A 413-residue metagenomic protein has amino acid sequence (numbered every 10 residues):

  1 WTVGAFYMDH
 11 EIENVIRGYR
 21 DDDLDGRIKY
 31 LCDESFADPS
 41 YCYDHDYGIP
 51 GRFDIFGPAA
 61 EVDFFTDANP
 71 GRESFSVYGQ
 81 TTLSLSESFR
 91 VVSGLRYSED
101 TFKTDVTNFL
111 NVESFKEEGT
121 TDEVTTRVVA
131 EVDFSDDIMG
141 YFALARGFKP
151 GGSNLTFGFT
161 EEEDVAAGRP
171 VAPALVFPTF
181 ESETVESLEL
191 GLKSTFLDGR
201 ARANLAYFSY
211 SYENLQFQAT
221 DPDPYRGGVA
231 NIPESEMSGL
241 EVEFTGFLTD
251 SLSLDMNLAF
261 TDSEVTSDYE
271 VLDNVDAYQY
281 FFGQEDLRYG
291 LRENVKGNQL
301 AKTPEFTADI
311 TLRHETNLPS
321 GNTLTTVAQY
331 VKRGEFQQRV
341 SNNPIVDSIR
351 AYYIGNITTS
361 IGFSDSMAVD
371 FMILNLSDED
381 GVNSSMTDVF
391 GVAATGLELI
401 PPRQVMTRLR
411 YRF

Functional and structural regions predicted by a protein language model:
W1, S88-V91, D137-G140, D198-A203 (+4 more regions): Repeated loop/turn-to-beta-strand initiation elements of outer-membrane beta-barrel proteins
T2-H10, A68-Y210, E305, R313: Structural signature of Gram-negative outer-membrane beta-barrels, strongest in the C-terminal barrel of TonB-dependent
Y19-F65, F102-D122, G152-T179, F217-A230 (+3 more regions): Solvent-exposed loop segments that connect transmembrane elements
V77-L83, V128-V132, L190-S194, V242-G246 (+6 more regions): Residues on the lipid-exposed face of transmembrane beta-strands in outer-membrane beta-barrel proteins
L83-E87, V124, V132-I138, T184 (+9 more regions): Outer-membrane beta-barrel strand-turn architecture
E87, V91, S209-S211, A230-V340 (+1 more regions): Gram-negative outer-membrane beta-barrel transporters
D133-Y141, A166, A172-A259, S263-Y269 (+1 more regions): Membrane-embedded beta-barrel scaffold of Gram-negative outer-membrane proteins
Q329-S341, S360-F413: C-terminal beta-signal and adjacent terminal beta-strands/loops of Gram-negative outer-membrane beta-barrel proteins
